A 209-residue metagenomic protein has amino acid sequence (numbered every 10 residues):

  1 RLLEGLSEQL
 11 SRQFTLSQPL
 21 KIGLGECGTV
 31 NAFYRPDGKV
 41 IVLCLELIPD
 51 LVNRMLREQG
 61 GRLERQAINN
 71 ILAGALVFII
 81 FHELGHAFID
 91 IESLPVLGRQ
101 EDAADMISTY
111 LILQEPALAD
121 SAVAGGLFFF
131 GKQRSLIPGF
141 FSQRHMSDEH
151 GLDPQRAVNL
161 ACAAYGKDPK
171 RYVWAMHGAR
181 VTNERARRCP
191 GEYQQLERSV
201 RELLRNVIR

Functional and structural regions predicted by a protein language model:
R1-Q18: Zn2+-dependent metallopeptidase catalytic core
S17-P19, C27, P36-V40, L72-G74 (+1 more regions): Extracytoplasmic
Q18-R35, D105-M106, S121-L136: Acidic helix-start/capping segments at beta-turn-to-alpha-helix junctions
L24-V42, L47-R57: Catalytic zinc-binding patch centered on the HExxH motif and its immediate surroundings that defines zinc-dependent
N69-F88: Short alpha-helix carrying the canonical HExxH Zn2+-binding catalytic motif
L97-E115: An active-site-proximal "capping" alpha-helix that borders the catalytic cofactor pocket
L113-C162: Active-site/pore-lining binding-face segments in mid-to-C-terminal subdomains
S142-R209: Pan-zinc metallopeptidase signature
